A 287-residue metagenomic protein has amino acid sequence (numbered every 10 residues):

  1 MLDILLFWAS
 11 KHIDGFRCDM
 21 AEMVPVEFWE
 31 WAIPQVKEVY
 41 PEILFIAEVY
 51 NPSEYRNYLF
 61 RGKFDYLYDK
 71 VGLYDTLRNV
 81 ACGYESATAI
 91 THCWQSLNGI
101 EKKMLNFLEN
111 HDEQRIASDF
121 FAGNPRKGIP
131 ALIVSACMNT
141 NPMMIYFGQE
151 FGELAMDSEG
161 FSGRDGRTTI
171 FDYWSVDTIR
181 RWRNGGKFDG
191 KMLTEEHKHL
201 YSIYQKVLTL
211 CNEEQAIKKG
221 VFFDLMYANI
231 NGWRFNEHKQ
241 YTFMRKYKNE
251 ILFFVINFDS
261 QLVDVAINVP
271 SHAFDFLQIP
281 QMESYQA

Functional and structural regions predicted by a protein language model:
M1-R17, A21-M23, E27-E30, P34-M143 (+5 more regions): Alpha-amylase-like alpha-glycosidases and glucanotransferases acting on alpha-linked glucans and related
A89, E101, N110, R115-Y285: Loop/helix patches that line or flank the sugar-binding groove of alpha-linked glycan CAZymes
